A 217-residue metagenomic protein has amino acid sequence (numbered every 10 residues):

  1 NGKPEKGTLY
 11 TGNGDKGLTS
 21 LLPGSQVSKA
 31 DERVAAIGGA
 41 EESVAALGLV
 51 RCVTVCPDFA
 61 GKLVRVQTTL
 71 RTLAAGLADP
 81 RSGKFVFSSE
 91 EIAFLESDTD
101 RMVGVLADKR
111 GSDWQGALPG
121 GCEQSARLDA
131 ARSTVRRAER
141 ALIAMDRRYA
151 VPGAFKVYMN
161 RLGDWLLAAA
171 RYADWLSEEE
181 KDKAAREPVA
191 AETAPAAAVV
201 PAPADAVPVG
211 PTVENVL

Functional and structural regions predicted by a protein language model:
N1-L217: Phosphate/pyrophosphate-binding loop motifs in nucleotide- or prenyl diphosphate-using proteins
